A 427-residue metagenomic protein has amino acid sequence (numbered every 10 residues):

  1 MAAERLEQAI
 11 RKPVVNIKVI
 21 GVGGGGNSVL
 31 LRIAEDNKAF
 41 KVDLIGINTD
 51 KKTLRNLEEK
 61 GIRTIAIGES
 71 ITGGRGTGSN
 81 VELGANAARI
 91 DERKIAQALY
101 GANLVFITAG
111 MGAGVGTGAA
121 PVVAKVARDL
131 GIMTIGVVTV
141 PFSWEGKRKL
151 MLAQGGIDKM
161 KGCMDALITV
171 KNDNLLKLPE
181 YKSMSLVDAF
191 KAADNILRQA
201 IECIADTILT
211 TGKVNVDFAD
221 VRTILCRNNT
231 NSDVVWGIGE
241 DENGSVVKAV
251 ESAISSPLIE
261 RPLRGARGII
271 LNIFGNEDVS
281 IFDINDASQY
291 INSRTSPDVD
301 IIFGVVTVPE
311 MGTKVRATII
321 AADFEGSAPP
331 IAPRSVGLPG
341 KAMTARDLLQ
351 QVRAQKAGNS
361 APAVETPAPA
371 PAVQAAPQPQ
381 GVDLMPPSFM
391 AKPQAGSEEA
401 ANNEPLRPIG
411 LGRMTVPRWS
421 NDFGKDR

Functional and structural regions predicted by a protein language model:
M1-R427: Tubulin/FtsZ superfamily GTPase core signature
